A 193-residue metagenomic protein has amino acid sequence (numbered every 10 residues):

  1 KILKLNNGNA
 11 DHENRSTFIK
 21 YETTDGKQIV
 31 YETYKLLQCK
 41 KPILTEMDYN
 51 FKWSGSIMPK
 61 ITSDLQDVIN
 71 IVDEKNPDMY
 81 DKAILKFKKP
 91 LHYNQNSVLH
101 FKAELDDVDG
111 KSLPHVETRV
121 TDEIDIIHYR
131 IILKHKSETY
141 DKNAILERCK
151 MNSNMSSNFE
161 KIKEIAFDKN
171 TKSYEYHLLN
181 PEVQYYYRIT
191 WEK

Functional and structural regions predicted by a protein language model:
K1-K193: Lumenal/extracellular ectodomains and adaptor appendage modules of the eukaryotic vesicle/secretory system
